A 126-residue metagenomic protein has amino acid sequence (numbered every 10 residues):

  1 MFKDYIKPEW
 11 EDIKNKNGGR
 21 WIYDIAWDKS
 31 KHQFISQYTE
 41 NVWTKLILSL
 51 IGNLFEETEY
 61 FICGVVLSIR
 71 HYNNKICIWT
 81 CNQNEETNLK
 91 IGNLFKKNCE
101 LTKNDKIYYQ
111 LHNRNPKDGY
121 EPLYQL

Functional and structural regions predicted by a protein language model:
F2-L126: Conserved NAD+-utilizing ADP-ribose enzyme module
